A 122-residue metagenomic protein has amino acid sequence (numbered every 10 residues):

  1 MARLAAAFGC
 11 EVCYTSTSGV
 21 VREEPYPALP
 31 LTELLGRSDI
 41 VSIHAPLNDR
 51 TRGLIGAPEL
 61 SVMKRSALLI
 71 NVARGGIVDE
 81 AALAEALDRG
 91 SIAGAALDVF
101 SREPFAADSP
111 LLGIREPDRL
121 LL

Functional and structural regions predicted by a protein language model:
M1-R65: Rossmann-like dinucleotide/phosphate-binding beta-alpha-beta segment
S66-L68, V72-L122: Rossmann-like dinucleotide-binding domain for NAD(H)/NADP(H)
